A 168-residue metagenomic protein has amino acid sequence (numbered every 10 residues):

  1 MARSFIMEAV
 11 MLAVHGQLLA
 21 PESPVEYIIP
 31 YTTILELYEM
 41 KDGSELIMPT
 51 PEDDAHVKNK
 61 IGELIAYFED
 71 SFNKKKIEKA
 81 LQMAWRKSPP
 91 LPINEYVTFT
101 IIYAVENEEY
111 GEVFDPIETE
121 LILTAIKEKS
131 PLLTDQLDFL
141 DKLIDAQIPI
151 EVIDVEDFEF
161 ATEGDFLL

Functional and structural regions predicted by a protein language model:
A2-E128, L137-A146, E151, E156-T162: Active-site-proximal, substrate-binding regions of enzyme catalytic domains and RNA-binding/basic surfaces
L132-L133: Conserved SAM-binding loop
F166-L168: Short acidic DE-rich linear segments
